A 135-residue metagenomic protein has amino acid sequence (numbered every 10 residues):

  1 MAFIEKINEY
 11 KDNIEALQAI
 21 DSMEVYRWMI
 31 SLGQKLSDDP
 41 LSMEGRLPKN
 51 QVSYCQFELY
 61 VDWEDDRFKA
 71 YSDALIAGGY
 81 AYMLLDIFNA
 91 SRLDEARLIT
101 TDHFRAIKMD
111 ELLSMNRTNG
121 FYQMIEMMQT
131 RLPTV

Functional and structural regions predicted by a protein language model:
F3-E58, D65, K69, I99-D102 (+2 more regions): N-terminal intrinsically disordered, cationic/polar leader segments that include organellar targeting peptides
I4-I7, A74-G79: Short acidic alpha-helix initiation/capping motifs at coil-to-helix transition points, especially at protein N-termini
S31, Y82-D86: Short, hydrophobic/amphipathic alpha-helical patches that form generic packing surfaces within helical domains
Y60-I76, L85-N89: Conserved interaction-surface patches within small, structured recognition/assembly domains
N89-A90, P133: Residue-level recognition of short, structured coil/turn motifs that connect secondary structure elements
R92-R97: Short, well-structured active-site flanking segments
